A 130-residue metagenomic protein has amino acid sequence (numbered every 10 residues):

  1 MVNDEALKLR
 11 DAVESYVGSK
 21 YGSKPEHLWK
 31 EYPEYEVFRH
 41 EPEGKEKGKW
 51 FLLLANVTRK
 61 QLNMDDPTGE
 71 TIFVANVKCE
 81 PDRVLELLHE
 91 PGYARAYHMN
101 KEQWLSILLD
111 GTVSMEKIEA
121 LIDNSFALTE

Functional and structural regions predicted by a protein language model:
M1-E130: Charge-dense, helix-prone N-terminal extensions
